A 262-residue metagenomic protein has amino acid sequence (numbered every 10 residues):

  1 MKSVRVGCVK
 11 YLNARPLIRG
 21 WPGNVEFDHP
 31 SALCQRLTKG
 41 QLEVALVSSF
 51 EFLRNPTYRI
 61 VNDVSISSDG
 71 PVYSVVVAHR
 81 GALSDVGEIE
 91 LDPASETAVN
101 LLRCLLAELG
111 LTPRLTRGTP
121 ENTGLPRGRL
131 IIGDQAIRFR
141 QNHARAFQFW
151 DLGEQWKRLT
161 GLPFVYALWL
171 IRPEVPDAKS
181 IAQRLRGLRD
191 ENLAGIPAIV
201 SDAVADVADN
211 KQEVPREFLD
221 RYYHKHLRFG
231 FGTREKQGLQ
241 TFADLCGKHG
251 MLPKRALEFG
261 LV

Functional and structural regions predicted by a protein language model:
M1-V262: Domain-level signature for soluble enzymes in the chorismate/prephenate branch of the shikimate pathway
